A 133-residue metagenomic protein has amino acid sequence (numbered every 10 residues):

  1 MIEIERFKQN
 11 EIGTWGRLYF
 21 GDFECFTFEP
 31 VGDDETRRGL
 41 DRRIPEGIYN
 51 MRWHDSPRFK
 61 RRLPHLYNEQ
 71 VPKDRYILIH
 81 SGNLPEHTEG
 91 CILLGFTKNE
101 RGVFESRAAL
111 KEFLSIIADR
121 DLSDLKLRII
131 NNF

Functional and structural regions predicted by a protein language model:
M1-L125, N131-F133: Cell wall/extracellular polymer interaction/catalysis modules
